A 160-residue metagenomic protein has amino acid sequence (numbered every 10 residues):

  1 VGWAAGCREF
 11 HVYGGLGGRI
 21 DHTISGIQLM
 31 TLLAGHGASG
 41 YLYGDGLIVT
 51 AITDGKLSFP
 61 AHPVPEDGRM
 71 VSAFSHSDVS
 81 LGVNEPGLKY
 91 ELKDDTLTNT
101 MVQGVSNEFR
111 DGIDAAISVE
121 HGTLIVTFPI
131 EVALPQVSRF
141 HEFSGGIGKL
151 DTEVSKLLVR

Functional and structural regions predicted by a protein language model:
V1-H36: Acidic/Gly/His-enriched mid-domain segments of enzyme catalytic cores or analogous surface patches that mediate
C7-F10, T50, D94: Residue-level signal for well-ordered alpha-helical segments
Y13, D21, G46, S80 (+1 more regions): Generic secondary-structure boundary/loop-capping signal
Y13-G15, Y43-G44, F74: Short beta-strand segments
G17, L47, E131: Short, glycine/serine-rich, charged loops/turns that create anion-binding and catalytic segments at active sites
D21-H22, T31-E66: Class I SAM-dependent methyltransferase SAM-binding "motif I" and its flanking Rossmann-like core
I52-R160: Long, charged alpha-helical interface segments
